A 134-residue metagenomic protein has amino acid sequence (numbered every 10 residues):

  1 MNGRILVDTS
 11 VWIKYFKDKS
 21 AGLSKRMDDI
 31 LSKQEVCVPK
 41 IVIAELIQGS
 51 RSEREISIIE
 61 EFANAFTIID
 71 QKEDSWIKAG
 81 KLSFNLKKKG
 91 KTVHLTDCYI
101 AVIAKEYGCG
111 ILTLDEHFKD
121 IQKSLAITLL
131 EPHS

Functional and structural regions predicted by a protein language model:
M1-V38, Q48-E60, S134: Short, well-structured N-terminal submotif of metal-dependent ribonuclease cores
N2-R4, K105-S134: Acidic, PIN/NYN-like endoribonuclease modules and their adjacent C-terminal/linker elements
I5, E35-C37, N64-D70, G110: Short loop->beta-strand "edge-of-pocket" segments that line small-molecule binding or catalytic clefts across diverse
D8-T9, L46, A79, A104: Generic structural signal for small/hydrophobic residues in well-ordered secondary structure, especially within
W12-I13, I43-L46, F118-K119: A generic structural signal for short hydrophobic patches within well-formed alpha-helices
G22, T67-L114: Active-site neighborhoods of divalent-metal-dependent phosphate/nucleic-acid chemistry enzymes
S24, P39, I43, I56-I59 (+2 more regions): A general structural signal for well-ordered alpha-helical segments in protein cores
K33-Q34, F62-F66, K89, Y107 (+1 more regions): Structured helix-beta-strand junction loops
